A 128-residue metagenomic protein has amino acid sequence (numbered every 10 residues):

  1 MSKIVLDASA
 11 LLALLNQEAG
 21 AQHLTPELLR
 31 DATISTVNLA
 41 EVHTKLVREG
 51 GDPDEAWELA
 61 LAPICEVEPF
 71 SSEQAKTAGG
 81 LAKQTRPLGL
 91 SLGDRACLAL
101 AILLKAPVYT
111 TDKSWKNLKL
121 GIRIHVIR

Functional and structural regions predicted by a protein language model:
M1-I34, L46-E58: Short, well-structured N-terminal submotif of metal-dependent ribonuclease cores
M1-K3, E41, L98, I102-R128: Acidic, PIN/NYN-like endoribonuclease modules and their adjacent C-terminal/linker elements
S2, L29-A32, I64-E66, L103-P107: Short active-site oxyanion
A10-L11, N38, Q74, A96-C97 (+1 more regions): Alpha-helix capping/helix-boundary segments
A21, L39, E58, A75-A78: A general structural signal for well-ordered alpha-helical segments in protein cores
E27-L29, A62, P87, L103 (+1 more regions): Short, well-ordered coil/turn elements that cap or connect secondary structure elements
E49-P53, T85-R86, H125-R128: Short, hinge-like loop/turn segments at secondary-structure boundaries
E66-Y109: Active-site neighborhoods of divalent-metal-dependent phosphate/nucleic-acid chemistry enzymes
